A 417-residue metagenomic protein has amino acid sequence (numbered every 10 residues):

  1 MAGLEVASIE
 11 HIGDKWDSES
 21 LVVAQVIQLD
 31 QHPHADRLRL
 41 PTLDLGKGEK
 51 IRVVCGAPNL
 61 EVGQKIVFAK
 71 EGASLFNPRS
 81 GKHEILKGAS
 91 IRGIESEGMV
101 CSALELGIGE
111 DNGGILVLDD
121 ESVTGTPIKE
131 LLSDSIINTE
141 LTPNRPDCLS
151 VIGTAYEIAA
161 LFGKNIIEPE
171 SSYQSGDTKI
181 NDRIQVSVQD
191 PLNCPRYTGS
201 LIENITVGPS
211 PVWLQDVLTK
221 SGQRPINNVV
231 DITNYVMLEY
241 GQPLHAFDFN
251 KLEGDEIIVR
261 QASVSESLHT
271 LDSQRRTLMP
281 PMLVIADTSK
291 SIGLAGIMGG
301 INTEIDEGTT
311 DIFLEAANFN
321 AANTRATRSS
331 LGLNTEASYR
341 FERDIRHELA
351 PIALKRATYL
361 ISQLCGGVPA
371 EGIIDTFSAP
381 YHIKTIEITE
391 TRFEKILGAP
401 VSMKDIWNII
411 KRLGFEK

Functional and structural regions predicted by a protein language model:
M1-T178, F313, S330-G332, E336 (+4 more regions): Phosphate-backbone binding interfaces of nucleic-acid-interacting proteins
A7-I9, V22-R52, T233-N302: Conserved mixed alpha/beta core segments that line enzyme active sites in large multi-domain catalysts
G13-D14, F162, I167-S267: Glycine/proline-enriched, intrinsically flexible loops and inter-domain linkers
A57-I66, P143-L161, G222-D248, S289-T309 (+2 more regions): Conserved phosphate/anionic-ligand binding catalytic regions in large, soluble enzymes, centered on
L104, N112, E130, V207 (+2 more regions): Conserved catalytic alpha/beta cores of large enzymes that bind or transform nucleotide phosphates and polynucleotides
V123-E140, N181-K220, T324-F341, A379 (+1 more regions): Residues forming anionic-ligand binding surfaces in small-molecule and nucleic-acid pockets of primarily soluble enzymes
F162-R183, I361-I388: Mixed-charge, glycine-rich, non-catalytic linkers/tails in nucleic-acid processing enzymes
F377-K417: Noncatalytic alpha-helical scaffolds and linker/capping helices
